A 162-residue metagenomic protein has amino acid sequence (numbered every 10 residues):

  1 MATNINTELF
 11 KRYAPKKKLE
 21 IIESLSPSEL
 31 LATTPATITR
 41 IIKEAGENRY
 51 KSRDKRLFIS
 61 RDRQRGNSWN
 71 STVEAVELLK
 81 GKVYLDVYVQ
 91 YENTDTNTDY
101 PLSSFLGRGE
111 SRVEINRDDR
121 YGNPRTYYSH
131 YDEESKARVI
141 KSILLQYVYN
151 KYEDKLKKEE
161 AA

Functional and structural regions predicted by a protein language model:
M1-I5, A45, Y50-R63, Y100-L106 (+1 more regions): Extended non-catalytic scaffold regions that mediate assembly and binding in large macromolecular machines
A2-K43: Charge-rich, low-complexity N-terminal segments
N4, E20, R40-I41, F58 (+2 more regions): Generic short N-terminal amphipathic or hydrophobic helices
A32, A36, R40-K43, E47 (+2 more regions): Extended, non-membrane alpha-helical segments enriched in charged/polar residues
A36-S104: Amphipathic, interaction-prone secondary-structure segments
F105, E110-A162: Ampiphathic alpha-helical segments that act as solvent-exposed interaction surfaces
